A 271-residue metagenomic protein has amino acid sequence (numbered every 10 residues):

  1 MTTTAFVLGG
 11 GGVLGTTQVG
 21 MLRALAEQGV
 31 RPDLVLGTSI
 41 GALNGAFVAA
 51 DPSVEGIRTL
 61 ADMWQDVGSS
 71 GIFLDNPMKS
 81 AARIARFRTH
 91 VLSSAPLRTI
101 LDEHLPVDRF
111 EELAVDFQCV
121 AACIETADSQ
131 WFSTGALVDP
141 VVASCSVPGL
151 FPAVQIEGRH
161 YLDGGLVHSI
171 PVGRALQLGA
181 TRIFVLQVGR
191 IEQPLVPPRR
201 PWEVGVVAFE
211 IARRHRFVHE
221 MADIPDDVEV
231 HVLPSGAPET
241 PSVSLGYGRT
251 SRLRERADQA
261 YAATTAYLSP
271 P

Functional and structural regions predicted by a protein language model:
M1-T38, A46-P271: Patatin-like phospholipase
